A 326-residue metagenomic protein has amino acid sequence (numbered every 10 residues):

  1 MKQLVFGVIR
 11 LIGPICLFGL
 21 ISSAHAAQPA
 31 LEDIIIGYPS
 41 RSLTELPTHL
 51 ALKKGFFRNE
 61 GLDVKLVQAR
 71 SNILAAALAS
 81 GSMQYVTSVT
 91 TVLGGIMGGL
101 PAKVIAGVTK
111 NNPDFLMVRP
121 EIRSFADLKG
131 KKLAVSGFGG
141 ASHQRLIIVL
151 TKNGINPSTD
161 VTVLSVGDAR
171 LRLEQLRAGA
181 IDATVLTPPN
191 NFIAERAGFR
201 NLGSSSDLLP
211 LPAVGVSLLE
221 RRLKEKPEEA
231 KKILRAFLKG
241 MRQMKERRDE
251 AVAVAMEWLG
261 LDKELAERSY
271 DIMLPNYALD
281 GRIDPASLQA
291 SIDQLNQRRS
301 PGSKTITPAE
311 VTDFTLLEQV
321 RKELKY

Functional and structural regions predicted by a protein language model:
M1-G7: N-terminal secretory signal peptides that target proteins for export/translocation
G7-S22: Bacterial N-terminal signal peptides
A27-V166, R172-A178, D182-P188, F199-S205 (+1 more regions): Short, glycine-/small- and polar/acidic-enriched structural segments that line small-molecule recognition paths
Y38, V108-V118, E195-K226, A230 (+3 more regions): Periplasmic-binding protein-like
H49, L93, I147, F192-E195 (+3 more regions): Predominant activation on well-ordered alpha-helical scaffold segments within soluble catalytic domains
T90-T91, R170-L259: Pocket-lining segment of extracytoplasmic ligand-binding domains
E225-K304: Secondary-structure end/capping motifs
D293-Y326: Conserved C-terminal helix/tail region of periplasmic/extracytoplasmic solute-binding proteins
